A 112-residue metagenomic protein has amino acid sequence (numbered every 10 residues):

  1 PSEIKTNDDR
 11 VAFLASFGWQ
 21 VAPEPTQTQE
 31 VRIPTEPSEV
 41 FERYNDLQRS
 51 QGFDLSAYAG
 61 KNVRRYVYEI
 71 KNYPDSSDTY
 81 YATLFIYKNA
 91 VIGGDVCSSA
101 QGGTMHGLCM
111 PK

Functional and structural regions predicted by a protein language model:
P1-E24: N-terminal, intrinsically disordered, polar/charged segments of Gram-positive cell-envelope systems that serve as
T6, T26-T28, T35, T79 (+2 more regions): Residue-identity detector for threonine
S16-S77: Mature extracytoplasmic domains of secretory-pathway proteins
S77-K112: A short, surface-exposed interaction/processing loop segment used at functional sites
